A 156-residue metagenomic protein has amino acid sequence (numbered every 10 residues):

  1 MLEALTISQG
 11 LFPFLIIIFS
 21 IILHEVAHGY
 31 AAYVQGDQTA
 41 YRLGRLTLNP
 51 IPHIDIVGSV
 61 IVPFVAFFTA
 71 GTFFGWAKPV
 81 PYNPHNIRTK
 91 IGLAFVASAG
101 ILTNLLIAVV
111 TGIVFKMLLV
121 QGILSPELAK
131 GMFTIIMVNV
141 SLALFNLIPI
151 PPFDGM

Functional and structural regions predicted by a protein language model:
M1-M156: Hydrophobic transmembrane alpha-helices and their immediate loop junctions in multi-pass integral membrane proteins
